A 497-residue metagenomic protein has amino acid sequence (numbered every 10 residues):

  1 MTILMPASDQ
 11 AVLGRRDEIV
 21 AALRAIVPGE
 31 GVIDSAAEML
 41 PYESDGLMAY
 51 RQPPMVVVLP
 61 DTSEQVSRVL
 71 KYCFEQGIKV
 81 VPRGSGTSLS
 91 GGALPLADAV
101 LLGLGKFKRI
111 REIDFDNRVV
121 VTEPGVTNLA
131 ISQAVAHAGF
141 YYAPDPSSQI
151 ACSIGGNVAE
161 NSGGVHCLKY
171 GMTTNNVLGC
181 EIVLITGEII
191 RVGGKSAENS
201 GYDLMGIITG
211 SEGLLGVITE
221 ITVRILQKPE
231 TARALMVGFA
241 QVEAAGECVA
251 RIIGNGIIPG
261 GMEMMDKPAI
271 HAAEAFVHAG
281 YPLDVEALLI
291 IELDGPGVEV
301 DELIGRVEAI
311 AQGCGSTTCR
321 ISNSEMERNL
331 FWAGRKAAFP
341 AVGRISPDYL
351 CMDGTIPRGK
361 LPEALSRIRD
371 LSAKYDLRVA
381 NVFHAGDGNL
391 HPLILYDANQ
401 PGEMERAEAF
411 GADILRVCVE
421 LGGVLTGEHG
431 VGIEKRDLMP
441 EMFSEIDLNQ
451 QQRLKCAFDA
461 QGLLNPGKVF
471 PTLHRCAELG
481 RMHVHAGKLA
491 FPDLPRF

Functional and structural regions predicted by a protein language model:
M1-F497: Noncatalytic alpha-helical scaffold of FAD-dependent oxidoreductases
